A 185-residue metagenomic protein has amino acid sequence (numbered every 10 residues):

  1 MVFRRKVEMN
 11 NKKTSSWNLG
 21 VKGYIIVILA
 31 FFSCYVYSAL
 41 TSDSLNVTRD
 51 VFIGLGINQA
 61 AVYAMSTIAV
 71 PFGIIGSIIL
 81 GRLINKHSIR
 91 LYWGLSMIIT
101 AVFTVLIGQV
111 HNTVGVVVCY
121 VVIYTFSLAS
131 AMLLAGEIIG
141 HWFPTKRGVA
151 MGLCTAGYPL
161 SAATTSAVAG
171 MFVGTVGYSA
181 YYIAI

Functional and structural regions predicted by a protein language model:
K22-Q59, Y63, G76-L80, T165-S166: Extracytoplasmic
Y35, V114-S130: Hydrophobic core of transmembrane alpha-helices in multi-pass small-molecule transporters, especially MFS/SLC-type
A69-I74, P159-L160: Short hydrophobic/small-residue motifs within alpha-helical transmembrane segments of multi-pass transporter-like
S88, Q109-N112, P144: Helix-breaking motifs and short loop linkers at transmembrane-helix boundaries and internal kinks in secondary membrane
R90-W93: Primarily marks hydrophobic transmembrane alpha-helices of the MFS/SLC 12-helix fold
I98-H111: C-terminal ends and interior cores of transmembrane alpha-helices in multi-pass membrane transporters/permeases
A129-F143: Intracellular juxtamembrane helix-capping segments at the cytosolic ends of symmetry-related transmembrane helices
Y158-I185: Helix-loop-helix hairpin linking two adjacent transmembrane segments in secondary transporters
